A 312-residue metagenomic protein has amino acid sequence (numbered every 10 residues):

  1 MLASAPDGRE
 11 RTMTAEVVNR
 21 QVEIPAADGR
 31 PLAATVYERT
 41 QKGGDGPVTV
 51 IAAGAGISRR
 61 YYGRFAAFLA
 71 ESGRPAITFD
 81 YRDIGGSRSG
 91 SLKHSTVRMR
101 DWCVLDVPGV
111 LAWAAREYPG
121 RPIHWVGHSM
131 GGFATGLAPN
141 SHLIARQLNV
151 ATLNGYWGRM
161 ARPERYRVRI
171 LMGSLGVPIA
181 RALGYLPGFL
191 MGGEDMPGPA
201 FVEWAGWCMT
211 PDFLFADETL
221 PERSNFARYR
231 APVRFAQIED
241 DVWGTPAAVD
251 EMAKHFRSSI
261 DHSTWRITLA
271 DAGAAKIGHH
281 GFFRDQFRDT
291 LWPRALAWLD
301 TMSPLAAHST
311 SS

Functional and structural regions predicted by a protein language model:
G8-E38: N-terminal cap/lid segment of alpha/beta-hydrolase-fold proteins
G54-I57: Active-site glycine-rich loops that stabilize anionic/oxyanionic intermediates across multiple enzyme folds
R59-Y61, A66-S91: Conserved alpha/beta-hydrolase
T96-E117: Alpha/beta-hydrolase active-site loop
V126-D212: Alpha/beta-hydrolase-fold enzymes
Y229, F235-Q237: Short beta-strand/loop motif that positions the catalytic acidic residue of the alpha/beta-hydrolase fold
G244-H255: Short alpha-helix in the alpha/beta-hydrolase fold that links the catalytic acid
I267-S312: Catalytic active-site module of serine/aspartate enzymes centered on a nucleophile-bearing elbow/loop
